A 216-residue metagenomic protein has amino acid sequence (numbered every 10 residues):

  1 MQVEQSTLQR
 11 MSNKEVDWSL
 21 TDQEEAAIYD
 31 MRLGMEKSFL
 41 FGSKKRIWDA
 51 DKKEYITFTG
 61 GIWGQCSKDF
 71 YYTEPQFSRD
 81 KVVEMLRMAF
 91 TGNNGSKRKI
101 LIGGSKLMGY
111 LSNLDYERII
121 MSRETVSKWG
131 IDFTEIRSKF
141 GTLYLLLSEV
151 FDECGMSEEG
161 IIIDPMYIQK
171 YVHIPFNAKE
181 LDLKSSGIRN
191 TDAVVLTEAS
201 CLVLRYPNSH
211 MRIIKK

Functional and structural regions predicted by a protein language model:
M1-I100, S105-I131, P165-K216: Flexible, glycine/threonine- and acidic-rich loop/arm segments that mediate assembly and lattice contacts in viral
K53, G130, F140-T142, G160: Intrinsic-disorder/low-complexity loop/linker signature
T59-W63, F140, C154, E159 (+1 more regions): Feature targets compositionally biased, intrinsically disordered low-complexity regions with long contiguous runs
E124-V126, R137-E149, E153-C154: Acidic, low-complexity glycine/serine/threonine-rich segments
L145-N177: C-terminal hydrophobic structural anchor segments that stabilize assembly/packing rather than catalytic chemistry
